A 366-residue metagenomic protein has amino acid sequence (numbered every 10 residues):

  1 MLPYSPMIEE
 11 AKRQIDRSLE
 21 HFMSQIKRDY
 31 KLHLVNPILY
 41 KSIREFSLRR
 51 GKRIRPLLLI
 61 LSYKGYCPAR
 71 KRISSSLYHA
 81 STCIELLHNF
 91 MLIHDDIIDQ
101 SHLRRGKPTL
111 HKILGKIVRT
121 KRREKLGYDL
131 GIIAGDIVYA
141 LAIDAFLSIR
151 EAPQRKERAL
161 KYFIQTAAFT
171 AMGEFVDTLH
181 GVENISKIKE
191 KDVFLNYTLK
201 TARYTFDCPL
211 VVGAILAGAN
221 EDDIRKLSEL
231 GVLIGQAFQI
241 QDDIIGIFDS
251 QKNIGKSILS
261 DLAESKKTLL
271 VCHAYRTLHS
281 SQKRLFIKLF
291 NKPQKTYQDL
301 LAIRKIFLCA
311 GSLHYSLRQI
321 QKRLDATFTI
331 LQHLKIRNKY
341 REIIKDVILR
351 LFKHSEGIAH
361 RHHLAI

Functional and structural regions predicted by a protein language model:
M1-I366: All-alpha prenyltransferase/terpene-synthase fold signal
